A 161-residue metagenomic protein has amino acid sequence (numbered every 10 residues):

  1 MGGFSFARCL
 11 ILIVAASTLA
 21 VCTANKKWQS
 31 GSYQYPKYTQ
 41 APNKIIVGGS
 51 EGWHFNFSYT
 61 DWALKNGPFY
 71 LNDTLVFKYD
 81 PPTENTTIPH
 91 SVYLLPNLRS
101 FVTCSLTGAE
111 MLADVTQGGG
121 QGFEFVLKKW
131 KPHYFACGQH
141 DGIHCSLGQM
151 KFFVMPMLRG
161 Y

Functional and structural regions predicted by a protein language model:
G2-Q40, K44-G48, G52-H54, P82-E84 (+1 more regions): Extracellular/periplasmic metallocenter environments
S58-L64: Short alpha-helix capping/helix-loop boundary micro-motifs
L64-K65, F123: Short, conserved secondary-structure segments in the cores of folded domains
L71-N72: Loop/turn positions that initiate beta-strands
S91-L94: Beta-strand signatures of extracellular beta-sandwich domains
